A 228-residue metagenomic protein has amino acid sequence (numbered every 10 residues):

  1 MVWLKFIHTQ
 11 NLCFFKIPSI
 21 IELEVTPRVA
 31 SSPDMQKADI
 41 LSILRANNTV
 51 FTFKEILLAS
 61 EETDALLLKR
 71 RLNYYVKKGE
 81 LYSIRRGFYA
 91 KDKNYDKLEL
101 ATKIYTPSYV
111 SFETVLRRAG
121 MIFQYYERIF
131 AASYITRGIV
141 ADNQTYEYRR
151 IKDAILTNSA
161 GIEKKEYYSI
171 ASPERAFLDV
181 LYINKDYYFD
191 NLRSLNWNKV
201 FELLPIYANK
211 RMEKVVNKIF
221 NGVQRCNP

Functional and structural regions predicted by a protein language model:
M1-W3, T63-D64: Helix-centric, low-specificity signal for extended rod-like, repetitive segments
V2-P27: Long, low-complexity, charged/polar intrinsically disordered regions in eukaryotic proteins
K5-H8, S31, A176, R193: Intrinsic disorder/low-complexity signature
I7-Q10, P33, A38, C226: Intrinsic-disorder/low-complexity regions
E22-P107: Short beta-edge/loop segments at beta->alpha junctions of small alpha/beta modules that act as binding/recognition
D92-P228: Nucleic-acid-binding surface
